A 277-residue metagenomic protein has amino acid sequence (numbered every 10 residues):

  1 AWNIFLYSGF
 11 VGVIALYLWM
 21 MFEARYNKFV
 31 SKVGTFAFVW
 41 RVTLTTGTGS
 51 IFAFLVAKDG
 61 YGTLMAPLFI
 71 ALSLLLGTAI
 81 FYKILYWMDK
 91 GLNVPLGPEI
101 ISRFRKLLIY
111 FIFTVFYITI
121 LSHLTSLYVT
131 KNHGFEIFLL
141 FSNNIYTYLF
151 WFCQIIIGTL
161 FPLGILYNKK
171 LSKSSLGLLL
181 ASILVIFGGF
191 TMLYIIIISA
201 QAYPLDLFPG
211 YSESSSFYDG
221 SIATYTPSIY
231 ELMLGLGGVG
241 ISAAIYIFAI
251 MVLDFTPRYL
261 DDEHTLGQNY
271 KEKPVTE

Functional and structural regions predicted by a protein language model:
A1-V13, I145-T159, D219-I245: Hydrophobic alpha-helical transmembrane segments
A1-Y7, G62-T63, S228, M251 (+1 more regions): Secondary-structure junction/capping motif
S8, V13-S175, G188, L260 (+1 more regions): Long, contiguous internal "core" modules enriched in hydrophobic/ aromatic residues
Y86-D89, S199, G237: A periodicity- and composition-biased signal for non-globular, repetitive helical segments
I118, S122, G188-L193, G238-Y246: Alpha-helical transmembrane segments of multipass membrane proteins
C153, F161-M233: C-terminal hydrophobic structural anchor segments that stabilize assembly/packing rather than catalytic chemistry
P204-E277: Extramembrane terminal tails and long inter-domain/linker segments of multi-pass membrane proteins
